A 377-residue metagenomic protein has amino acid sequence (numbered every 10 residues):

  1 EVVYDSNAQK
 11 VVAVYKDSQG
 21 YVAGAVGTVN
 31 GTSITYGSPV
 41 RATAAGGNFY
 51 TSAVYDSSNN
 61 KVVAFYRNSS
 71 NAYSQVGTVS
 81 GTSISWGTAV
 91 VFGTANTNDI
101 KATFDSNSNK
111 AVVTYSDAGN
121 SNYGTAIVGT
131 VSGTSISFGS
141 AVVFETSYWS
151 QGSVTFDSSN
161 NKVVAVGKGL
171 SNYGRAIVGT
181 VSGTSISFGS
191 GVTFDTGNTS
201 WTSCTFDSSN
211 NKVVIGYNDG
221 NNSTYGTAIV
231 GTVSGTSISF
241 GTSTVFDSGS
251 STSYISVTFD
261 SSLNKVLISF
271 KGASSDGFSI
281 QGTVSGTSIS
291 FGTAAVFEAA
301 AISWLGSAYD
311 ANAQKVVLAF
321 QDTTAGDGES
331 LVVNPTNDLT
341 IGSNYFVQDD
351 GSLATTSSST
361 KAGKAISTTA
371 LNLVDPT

Functional and structural regions predicted by a protein language model:
E1-N337: Extracellular, repeat-based ectodomains that mediate carbohydrate processing or recognition
T336-T377: Glycine-anchored, exposed beta-strand/edge motif detector
